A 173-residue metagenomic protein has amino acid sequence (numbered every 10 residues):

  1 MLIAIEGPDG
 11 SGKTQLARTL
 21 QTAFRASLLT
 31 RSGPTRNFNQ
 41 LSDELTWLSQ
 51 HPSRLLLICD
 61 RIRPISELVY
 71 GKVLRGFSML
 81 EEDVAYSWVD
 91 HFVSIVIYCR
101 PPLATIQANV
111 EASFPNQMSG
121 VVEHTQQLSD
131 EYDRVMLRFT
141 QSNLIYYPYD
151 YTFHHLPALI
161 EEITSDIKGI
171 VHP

Functional and structural regions predicted by a protein language model:
L2: Walker A (P-loop) ATP-phosphate-binding motif of ABC ATPase nucleotide-binding domains
I5: Hydrophobic anchor at the beta1->P-loop junction of P-loop NTPases
P8-S11, Q15-L56, I62-V69: Conserved substrate/cofactor phosphate-moiety recognition/catalytic segment in nucleotide-dependent phosphotransferases
A26-L28, L57-I58, S94-Y98, N143-P148: Conserved beta-strand scaffold positions in the cores of enzyme catalytic domains, especially in NTP/NDP-utilizing
E67-G76, A112-P115: A short secondary-structure junction motif
K72-S87: Substrate-gripping "pore-loop 1 plus following alpha2 helix"
S87-V135: A glycine- and Lys/Arg-enriched "phosphate-lid" helix/loop adjacent to the NTP-binding pocket of small-molecule kinases
P115, D130-P173: NTP-dependent small-molecule kinase module
